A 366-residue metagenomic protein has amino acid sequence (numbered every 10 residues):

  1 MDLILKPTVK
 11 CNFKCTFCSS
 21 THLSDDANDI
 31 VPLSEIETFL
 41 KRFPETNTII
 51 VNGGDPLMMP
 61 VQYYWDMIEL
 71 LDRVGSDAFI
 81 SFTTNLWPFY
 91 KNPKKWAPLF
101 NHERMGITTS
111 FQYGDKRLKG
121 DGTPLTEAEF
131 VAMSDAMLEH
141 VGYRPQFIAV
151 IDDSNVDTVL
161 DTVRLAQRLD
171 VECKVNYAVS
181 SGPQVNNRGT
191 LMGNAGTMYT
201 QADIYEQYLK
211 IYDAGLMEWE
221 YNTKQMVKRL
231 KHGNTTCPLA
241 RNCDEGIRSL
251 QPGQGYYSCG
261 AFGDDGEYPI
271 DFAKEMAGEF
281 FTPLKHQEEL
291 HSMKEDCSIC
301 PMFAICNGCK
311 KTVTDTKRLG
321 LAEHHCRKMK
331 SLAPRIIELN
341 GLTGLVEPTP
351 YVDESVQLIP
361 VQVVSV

Functional and structural regions predicted by a protein language model:
M1-I4, H22, F43-E45, V361-V366: N-terminal [4Fe-4S]-dependent radical SAM core
M1-L33: Canonical Radical SAM [4Fe-4S] cluster-binding loop centered on the CxxxCxxC motif and its immediate flanking residues
C11, C15-C18, C237, C243 (+4 more regions): Short cysteine clusters
T21-D26, L118-T126, D315: Short glycine-enriched, charge-decorated loop/helix-capping segments at active-site entrances that position
I36-I50, M59-Q184, R188-G193: Radical SAM/AdoMet-radical enzyme domain recognition
Y199-H232, G260-G308: C-terminal accessory region of radical SAM enzymes
G253-Y257: Hydrophobic "anchor" residues
S292-V366: Radical SAM enzyme core and accessory elements
